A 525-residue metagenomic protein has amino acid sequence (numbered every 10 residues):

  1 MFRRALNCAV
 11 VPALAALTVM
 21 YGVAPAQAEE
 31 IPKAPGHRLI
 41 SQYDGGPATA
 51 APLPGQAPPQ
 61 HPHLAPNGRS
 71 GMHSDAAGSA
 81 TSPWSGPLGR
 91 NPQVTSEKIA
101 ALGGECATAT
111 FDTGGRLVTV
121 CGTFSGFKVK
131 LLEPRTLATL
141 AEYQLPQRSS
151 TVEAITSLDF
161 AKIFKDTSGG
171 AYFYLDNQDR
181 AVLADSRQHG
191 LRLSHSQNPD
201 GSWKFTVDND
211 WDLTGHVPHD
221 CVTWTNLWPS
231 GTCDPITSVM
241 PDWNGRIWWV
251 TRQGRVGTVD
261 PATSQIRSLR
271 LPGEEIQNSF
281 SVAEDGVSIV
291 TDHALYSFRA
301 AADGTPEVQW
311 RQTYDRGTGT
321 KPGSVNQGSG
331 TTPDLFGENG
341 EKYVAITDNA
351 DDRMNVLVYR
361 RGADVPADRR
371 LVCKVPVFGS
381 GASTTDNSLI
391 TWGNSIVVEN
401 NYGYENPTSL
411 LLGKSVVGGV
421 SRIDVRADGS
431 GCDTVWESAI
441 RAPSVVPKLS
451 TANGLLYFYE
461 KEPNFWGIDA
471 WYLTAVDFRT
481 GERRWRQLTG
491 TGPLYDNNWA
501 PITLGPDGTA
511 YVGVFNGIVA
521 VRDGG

Functional and structural regions predicted by a protein language model:
F2-A154, S168-A171, Q178, D523-G525: Sequence/structural signature of beta-propeller modules and their immediately flanking N-terminal secretory/stalk
W84-T95, E142-F164, K204-G231, E307-N326 (+3 more regions): Surface-exposed loop and turn segments in beta-propeller and other repeat-based domains that flank or scaffold
A101-F111, S149-Y174, G215-M240, G273-E284 (+5 more regions): Repeated scaffold domains used in trafficking and secretory/extracellular systems, primarily beta-propellers
R116-V120, A141, R180-A184, R246-V250 (+6 more regions): Conserved beta-propeller blade signature
C121, E341-D348, D386-G492: Loop/turn-rich, solvent-exposed surfaces of beta-rich toroidal or solenoidal domains
F124-P134, R187-N198, Q253-D260, H293-R299 (+4 more regions): Structural motif
S279-T385, I390: Long, internal scaffold/assembly segments composed of regular secondary structure
D496-G525: Blade-level signature of beta-propeller repeat domains, shared across WD40, Kelch, NHL, RCC1 and BNR/Asp-box propellers
